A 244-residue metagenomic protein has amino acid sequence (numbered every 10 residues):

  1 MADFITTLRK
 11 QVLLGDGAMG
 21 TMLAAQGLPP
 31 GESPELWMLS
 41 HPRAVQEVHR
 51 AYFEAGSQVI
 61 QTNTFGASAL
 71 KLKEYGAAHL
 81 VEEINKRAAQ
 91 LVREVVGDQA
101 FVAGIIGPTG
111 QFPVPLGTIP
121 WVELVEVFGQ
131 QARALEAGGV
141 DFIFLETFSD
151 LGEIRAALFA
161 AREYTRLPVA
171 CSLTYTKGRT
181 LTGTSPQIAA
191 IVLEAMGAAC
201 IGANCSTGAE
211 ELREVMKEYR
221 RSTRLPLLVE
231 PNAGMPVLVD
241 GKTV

Functional and structural regions predicted by a protein language model:
M1-V244: Domain-level signal for soluble alpha/beta catalytic cores
